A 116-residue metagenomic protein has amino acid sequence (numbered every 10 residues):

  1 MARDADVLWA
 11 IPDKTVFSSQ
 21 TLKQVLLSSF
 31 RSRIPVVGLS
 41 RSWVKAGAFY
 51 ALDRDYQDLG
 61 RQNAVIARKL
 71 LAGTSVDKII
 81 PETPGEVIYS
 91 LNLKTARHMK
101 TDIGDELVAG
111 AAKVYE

Functional and structural regions predicted by a protein language model:
M1-E116: Short hydrophobic alpha-helices and adjacent helix-cap/hinge residues
